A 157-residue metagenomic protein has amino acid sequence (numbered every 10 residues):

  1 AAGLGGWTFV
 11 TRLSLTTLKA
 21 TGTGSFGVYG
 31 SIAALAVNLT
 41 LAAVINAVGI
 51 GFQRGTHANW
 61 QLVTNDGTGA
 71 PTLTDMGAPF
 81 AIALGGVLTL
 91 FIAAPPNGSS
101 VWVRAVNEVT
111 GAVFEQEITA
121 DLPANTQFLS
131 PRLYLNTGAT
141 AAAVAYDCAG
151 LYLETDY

Functional and structural regions predicted by a protein language model:
A1-W60: Secretory/extracellular carbohydrate-interaction modules and structurally similar beta-sandwich "look-alikes"
A2-L4, G55, A81-G85, A124 (+1 more regions): Surface-exposed coil/turn segments at beta-strand junctions on protein surfaces, enriched
F9-T11, G85-P96, V101-A105: Short tryptophan-centered beta-strand motifs in secreted/extracellular beta-sheet-rich domains of glycan-recognition
L15-G22, P96-S100, A141: Extended, low-complexity, turn-rich repeat/linker tracts enriched in Gly/Pro/Ser/Thr and Asp/Glu that occur
Y29-G30, I50-Q53, L62-N65, F91-A93 (+2 more regions): Beta-strand-rich, repetitive solenoid scaffolds
T64-T89: Short, aromatic/His-centered strand-loop micro-motif at the edge of beta-sheets
V106-L129: Short, solvent-exposed beta-strand-to-loop segments that form ligand-recognition rims of beta-rich domains
D121-Y157: Ligand-recognition surfaces built from glycine- and aromatic
